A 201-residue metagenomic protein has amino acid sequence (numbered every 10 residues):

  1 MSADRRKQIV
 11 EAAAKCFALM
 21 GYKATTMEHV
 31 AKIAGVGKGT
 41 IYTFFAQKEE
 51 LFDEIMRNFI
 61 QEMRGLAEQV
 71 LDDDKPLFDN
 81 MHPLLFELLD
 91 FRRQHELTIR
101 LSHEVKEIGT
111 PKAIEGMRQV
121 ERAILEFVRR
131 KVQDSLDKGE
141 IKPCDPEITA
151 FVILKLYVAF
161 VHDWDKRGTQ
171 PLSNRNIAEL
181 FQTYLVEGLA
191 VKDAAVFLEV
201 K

Functional and structural regions predicted by a protein language model:
M1-M20, A24-V36, E49-D53: Basic, helix-initiating cap at the start of DNA-binding domains
S2, V10, F52, M56 (+7 more regions): Amphipathic, non-transmembrane alpha-helical scaffold segments
R5, K48, I55, F59 (+8 more regions): Hydrophobic/aromatic residues within well-ordered alpha-helical segments
G35-F45: Short hydrophobic/aromatic patch on the recognition helix
E54, E68-Q94, T149-I153, A178 (+1 more regions): Hydrophobic alpha-helical connector segments
Q61-R64, E68, P111-K138, E147-F151 (+2 more regions): Amphipathic alpha-helical packing segments from all-alpha helical-bundle domains
D90, E126-K138, K155-L156, H162-K166 (+1 more regions): C-terminal peripheral helix-coil segments that are non-catalytic and often amphipathic
F91-K112, H162-D165, L198-V200: Amphipathic alpha-helical segments used for helix-helix packing
